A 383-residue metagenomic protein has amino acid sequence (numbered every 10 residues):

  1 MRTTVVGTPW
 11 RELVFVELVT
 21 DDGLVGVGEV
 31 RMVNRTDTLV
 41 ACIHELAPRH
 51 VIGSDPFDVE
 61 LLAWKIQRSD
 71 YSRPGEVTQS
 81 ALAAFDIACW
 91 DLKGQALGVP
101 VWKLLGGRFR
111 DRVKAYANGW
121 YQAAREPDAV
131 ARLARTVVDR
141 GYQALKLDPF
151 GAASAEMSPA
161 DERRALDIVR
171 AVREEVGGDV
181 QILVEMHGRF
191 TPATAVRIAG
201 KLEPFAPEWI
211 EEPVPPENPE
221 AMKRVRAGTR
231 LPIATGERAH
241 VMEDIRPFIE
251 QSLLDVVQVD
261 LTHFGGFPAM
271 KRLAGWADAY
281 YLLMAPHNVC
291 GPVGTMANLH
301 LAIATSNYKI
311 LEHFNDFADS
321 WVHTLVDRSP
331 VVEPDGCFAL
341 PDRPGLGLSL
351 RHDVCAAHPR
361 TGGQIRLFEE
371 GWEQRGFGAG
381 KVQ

Functional and structural regions predicted by a protein language model:
M1-M32, D316-L325, G378-G380: Structured beta-strand/loop patches that form or line metal/cofactor-binding pockets in enzymes
T4-P9, E29-D37, Y71, N118-Q122 (+1 more regions): Glycine-rich phosphate/pyrophosphate-binding beta-alpha loops
V19-L97, G378-K381: Metal- or metallocofactor-binding catalytic centers and their adjacent structured scaffolds across diverse enzyme
G23, A47, F85, G98 (+7 more regions): Conserved, mostly hydrophobic/aromatic
E45-L46, L61, G200, A206 (+2 more regions): Shared catalytic-loop signature of beta/alpha-barrel
D86-A123: Glycine-rich, aromatic-flanked loop segments that form ligand/cofactor-binding clefts across common enzyme folds
R112, Y116, W120-T229: Metal-dependent enolase-superfamily TIM-barrel catalytic cores that perform enediolate-based chemistry
L346-Q383: Extended hydrophobic packing segments that form well-structured cores
